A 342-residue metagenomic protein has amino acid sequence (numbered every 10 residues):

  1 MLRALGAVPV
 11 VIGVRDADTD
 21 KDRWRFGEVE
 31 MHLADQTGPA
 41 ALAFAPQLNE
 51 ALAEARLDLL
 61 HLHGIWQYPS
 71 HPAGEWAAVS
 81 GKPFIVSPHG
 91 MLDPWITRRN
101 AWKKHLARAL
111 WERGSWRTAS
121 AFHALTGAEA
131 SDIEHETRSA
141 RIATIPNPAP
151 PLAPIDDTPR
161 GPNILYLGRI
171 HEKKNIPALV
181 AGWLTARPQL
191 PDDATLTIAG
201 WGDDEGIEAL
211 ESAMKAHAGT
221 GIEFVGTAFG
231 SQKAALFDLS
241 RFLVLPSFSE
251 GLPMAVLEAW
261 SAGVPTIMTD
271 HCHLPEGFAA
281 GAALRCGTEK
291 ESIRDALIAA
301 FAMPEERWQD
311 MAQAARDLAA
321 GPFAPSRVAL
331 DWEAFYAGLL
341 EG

Functional and structural regions predicted by a protein language model:
M1-V29, L330: N-terminal subdomain of nucleotide-sugar transferases
R15, A128, P148: Carbohydrate-associated surface elements
V79, K104-F122: Membrane-proximal helix-turn-helix segments that form the acceptor-binding/catalytic region of lipid-linked
H123, D156-K174, L179-L184, T197-I198: Conserved donor-binding/catalytic core segment of Leloir-type glycosyltransferases
G200, E208-A228: Nucleotide-activated donor-binding/catalytic signature segment of Leloir-type glycosyltransferases, i.e., the conserved
F248: Aromatic "clamp/platform" in nucleotide-sugar-dependent glycosyltransferases that forms part of the donor/acceptor
P265-T269: Short hydrophobic beta-strand element within catalytic cores of glycosyltransferases and related nucleotide-activated
A283-E291, A300-E305: Conserved acidic donor-binding segment of nucleotide-sugar-dependent glycosyltransferases
